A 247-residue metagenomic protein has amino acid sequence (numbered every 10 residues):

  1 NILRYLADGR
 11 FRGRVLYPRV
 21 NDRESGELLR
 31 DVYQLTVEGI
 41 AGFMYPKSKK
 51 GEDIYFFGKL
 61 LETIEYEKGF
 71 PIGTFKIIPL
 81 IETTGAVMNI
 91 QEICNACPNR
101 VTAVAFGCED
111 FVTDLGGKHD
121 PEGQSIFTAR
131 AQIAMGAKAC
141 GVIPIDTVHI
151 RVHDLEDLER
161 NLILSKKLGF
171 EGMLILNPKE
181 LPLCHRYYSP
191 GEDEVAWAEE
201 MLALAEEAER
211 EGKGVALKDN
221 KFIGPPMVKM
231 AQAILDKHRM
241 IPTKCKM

Functional and structural regions predicted by a protein language model:
N1-M247: Expand to "…catalyze enediolate/carbanion chemistry for C-C bond making/breaking, isomerization, decarboxylation
